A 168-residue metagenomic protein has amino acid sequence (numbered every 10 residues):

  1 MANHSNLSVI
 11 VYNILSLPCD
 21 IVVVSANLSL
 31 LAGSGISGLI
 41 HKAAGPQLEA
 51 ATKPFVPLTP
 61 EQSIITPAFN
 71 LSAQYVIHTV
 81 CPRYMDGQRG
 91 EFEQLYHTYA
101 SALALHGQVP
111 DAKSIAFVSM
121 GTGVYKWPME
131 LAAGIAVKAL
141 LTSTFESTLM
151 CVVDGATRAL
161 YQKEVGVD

Functional and structural regions predicted by a protein language model:
M1-V109: Glycine-/small-residue-enriched capping loops at alpha/beta junctions
R83-D168: Phosphate/ribose-phosphate-bearing ligand recognition and processing surfaces, centered on ADP-ribose/NAD(+/P+) systems
